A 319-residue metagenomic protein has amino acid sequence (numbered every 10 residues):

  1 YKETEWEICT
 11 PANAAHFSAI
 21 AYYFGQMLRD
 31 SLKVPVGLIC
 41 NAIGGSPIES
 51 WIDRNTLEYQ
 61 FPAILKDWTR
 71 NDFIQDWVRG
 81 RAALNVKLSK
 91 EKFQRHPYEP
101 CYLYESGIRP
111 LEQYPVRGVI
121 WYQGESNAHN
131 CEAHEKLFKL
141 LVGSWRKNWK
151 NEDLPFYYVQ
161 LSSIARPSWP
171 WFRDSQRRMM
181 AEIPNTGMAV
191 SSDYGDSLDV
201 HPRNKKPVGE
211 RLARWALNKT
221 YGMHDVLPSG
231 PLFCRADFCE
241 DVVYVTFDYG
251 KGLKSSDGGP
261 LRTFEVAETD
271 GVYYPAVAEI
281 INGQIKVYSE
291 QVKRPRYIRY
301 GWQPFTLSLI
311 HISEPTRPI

Functional and structural regions predicted by a protein language model:
Y1-R211, W215-N218: Conserved, well-structured interaction surfaces
P207, R214, N218-G259: Surface beta-strand/loop "capping" patches
S255-Y274: Short, surface-exposed alpha-helix to beta-strand junction/turn motifs within ectodomains of secreted and cell-envelope
G283-I285: Short strand-edge motifs at loop-to-beta-strand transitions and within beta-strands of extracellular beta-rich domains
E290-R294: Surface-exposed, short loops/turns at beta-strand junctions within beta-sandwich domains
R296-W302: Short, aromatic- and glycine-rich surface loops/edge beta-strands on solvent-exposed regions
W302-L309: Short acidic/polar inter-strand loop motif in beta-rich domains
I310-I319: Single conserved hydrophobic/aromatic residue that forms the stacking wall/gate of nucleotide- or nucleobase-binding
